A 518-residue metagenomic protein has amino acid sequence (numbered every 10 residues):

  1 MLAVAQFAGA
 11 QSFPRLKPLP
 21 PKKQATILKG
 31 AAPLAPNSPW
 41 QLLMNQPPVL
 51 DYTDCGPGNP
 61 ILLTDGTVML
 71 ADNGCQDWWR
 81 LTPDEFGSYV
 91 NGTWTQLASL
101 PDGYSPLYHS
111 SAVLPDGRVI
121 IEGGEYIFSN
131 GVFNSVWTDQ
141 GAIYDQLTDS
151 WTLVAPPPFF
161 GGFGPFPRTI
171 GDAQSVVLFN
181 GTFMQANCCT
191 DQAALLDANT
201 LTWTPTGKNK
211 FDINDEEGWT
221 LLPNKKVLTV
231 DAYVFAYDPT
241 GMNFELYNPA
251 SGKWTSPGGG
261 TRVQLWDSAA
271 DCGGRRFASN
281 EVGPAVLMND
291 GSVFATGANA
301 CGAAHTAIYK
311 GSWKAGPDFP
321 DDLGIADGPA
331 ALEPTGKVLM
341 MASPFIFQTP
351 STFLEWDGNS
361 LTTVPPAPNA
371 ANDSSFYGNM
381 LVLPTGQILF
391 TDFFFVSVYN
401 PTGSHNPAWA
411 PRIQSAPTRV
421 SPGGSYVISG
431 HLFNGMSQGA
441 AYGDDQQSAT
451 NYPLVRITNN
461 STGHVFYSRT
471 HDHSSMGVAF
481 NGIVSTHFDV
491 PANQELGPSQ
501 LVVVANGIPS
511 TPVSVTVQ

Functional and structural regions predicted by a protein language model:
Q11-Q41, A408-L432, G439-A440: Sequence/structural signature of beta-propeller modules and their immediately flanking N-terminal secretory/stalk
L43-G58, M69-A71, W79-S88, T93-S99 (+13 more regions): Immunoglobulin-like IPT/TIG beta-sandwich domains and homologous Ig-like subdomains
P57-P60, L107-A112, D172-S175, E216-W219 (+3 more regions): Beta-propeller and closely related beta-sheet repeat lectin domains
D65-L70, G117-E122, F179-Q185, N224-V230 (+3 more regions): Entry beta-strands of beta-propeller and related beta-repeat scaffolds
G74, E125-I127, C189, Y233-F235 (+4 more regions): Residue-level signature of beta-propeller blades and closely related beta-rich strand-turn architectures in secreted
C75, N91, Y108, S135-D139 (+8 more regions): A detector of repeated loop/turn-to-beta-strand junctions in beta-rich toroidal repeat architectures
W78-F86, W137-T148, Q192-T200, G241-G252 (+3 more regions): Beta-propeller blade signature
D373-W409: Blade-level signature of beta-propeller repeat domains, shared across WD40, Kelch, NHL, RCC1 and BNR/Asp-box propellers
